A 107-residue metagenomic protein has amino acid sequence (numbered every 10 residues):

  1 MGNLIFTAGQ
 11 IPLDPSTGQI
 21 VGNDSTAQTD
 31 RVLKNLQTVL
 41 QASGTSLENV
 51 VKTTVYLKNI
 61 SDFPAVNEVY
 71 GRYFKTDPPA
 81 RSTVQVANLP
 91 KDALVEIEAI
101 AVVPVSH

Functional and structural regions predicted by a protein language model:
M1-H107: Short, polar/acidic, helix-capping and beta-turn segments at strand->helix junctions that line the mouths
